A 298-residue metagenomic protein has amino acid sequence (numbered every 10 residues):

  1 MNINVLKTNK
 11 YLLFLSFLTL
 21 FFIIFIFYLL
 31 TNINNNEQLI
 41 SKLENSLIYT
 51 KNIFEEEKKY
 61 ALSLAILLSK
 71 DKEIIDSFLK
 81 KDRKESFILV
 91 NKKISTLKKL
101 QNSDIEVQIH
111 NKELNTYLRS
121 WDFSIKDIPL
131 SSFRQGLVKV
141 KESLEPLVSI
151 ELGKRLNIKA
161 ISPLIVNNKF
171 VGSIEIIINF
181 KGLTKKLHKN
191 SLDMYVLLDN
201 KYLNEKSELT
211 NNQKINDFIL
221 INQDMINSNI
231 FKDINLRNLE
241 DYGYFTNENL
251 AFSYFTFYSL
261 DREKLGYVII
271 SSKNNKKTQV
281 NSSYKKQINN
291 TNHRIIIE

Functional and structural regions predicted by a protein language model:
I3-L20: N-terminal signal-anchor/signal peptide hydrophobic helix marking the start of the first transmembrane segment
S16-K80, K99-I105, L192-V196, S253 (+2 more regions): Juxtamembrane extracytoplasmic/periplasmic/luminal helical "stalk" adjacent to the first N-terminal
K42-T50, E57-E145: Extracytoplasmic/periplasmic sensory segments of membrane signal-transduction proteins
Y60-L67, S95-T116, K185-Q223, N235 (+3 more regions): Short N-terminal helix-loop-first-beta-strand/juxtamembrane motif that initiates sensory/input modules
F78-K93, R119-E151, K181, K189 (+2 more regions): Extracytoplasmic/periplasmic sensor domains and loops in membrane signaling proteins
K154-P163, N247-T256: A short beta-strand signature within small-molecule sensing/ligand-binding domains used in signal transduction
L156-H188, R262-K277: Conserved beta-strands of PAS-like sensory domains
N274-E298: Membrane-interface helix-start motif
